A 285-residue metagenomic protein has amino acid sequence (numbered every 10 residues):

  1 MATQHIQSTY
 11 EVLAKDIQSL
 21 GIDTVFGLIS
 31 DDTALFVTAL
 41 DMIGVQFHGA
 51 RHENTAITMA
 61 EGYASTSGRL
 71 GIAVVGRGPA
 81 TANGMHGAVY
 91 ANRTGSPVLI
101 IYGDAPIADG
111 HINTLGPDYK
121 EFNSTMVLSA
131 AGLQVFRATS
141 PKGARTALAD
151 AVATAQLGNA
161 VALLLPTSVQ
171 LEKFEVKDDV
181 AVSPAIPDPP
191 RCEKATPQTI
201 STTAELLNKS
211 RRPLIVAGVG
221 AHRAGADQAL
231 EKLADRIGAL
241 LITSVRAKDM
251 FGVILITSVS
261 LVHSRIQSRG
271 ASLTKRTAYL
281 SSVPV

Functional and structural regions predicted by a protein language model:
A2-V285: N-terminal alpha/beta PP-like core and its mobile active-site loop of ThDP/TPP-dependent enzymes
